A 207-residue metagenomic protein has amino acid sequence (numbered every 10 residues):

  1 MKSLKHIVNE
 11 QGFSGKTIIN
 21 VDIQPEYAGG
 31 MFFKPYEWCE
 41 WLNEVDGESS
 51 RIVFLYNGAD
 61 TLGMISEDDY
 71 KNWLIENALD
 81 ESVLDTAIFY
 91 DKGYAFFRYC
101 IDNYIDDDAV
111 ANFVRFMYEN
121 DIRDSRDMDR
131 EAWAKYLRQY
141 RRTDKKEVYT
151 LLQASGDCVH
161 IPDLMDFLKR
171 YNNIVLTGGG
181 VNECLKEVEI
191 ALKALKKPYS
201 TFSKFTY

Functional and structural regions predicted by a protein language model:
M1-R141, K169-R170, E189-T201: Active-site acidic carboxylates
G58-T61, G179-L185: Gly/Ser/Thr-rich loops at beta-strand to alpha-helix junctions that form or flank small-molecule/cofactor-binding
K146-V148: Small-residue (G/S/T/A) turn/hinge positions that recur once per unit in extracellular repeat modules
G156-R170: A short, acidic, amphipathic alpha-helical segment used as a generic capping/interface helix at domain edges
M165-D166, V181-E187, A194, Y207: Catalytic cores of soluble, metal-dependent hydrolases
V175-N182, K197-Y207: A short glycine-rich beta-strand->turn/loop micro-motif centered on a GG-aromatic cluster
